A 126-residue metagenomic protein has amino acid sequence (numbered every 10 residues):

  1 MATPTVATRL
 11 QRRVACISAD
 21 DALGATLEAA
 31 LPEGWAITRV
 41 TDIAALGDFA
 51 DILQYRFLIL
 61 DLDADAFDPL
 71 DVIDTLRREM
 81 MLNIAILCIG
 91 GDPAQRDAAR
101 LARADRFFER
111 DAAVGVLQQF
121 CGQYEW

Functional and structural regions predicted by a protein language model:
M1-A29, L117-W126: Non-catalytic signal-transmission and effector/linker regions of two-component phosphorelay proteins
L31-G34, L82, L101-A104: Short, structured coil segments at secondary-structure junctions
G34-D42: Short hydrophobic/Thr-rich beta-strand motif most characteristic of the beta2 strand and flanking loop of CheY-like
T41-F57: Acidic, metal-coordinating helix/loop segments flanking the phosphotransfer/catalytic sites of two-component signaling
I52-L53, L76-L82: Conserved phosphotransfer cores of two-component systems
R56-R77: Conserved phosphotransfer microenvironments
N83-P93: A short, hydrophobic beta-strand element within the central beta-sheet of small alpha/beta folds
P93, R100-F120: Output/docking surface of receiver
